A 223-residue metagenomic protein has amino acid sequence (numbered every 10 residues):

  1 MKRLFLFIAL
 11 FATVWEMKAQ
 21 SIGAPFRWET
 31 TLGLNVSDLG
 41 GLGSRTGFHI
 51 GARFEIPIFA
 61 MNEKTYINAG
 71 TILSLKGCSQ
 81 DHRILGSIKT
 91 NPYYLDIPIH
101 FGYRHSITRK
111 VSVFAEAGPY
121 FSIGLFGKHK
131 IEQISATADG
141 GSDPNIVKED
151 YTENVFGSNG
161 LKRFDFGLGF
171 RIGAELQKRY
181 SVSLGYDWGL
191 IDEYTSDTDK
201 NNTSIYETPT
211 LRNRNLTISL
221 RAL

Functional and structural regions predicted by a protein language model:
M1-K2, A24, T46, V113 (+1 more regions): Structural motif marking the loop-to-transmembrane transition
M1-W28, L220: Bacterial Sec-dependent N-terminal signal peptides
I22-W28, E63-I67, R109-A115, K178-Y180 (+1 more regions): Outer-envelope beta-barrel architecture signal
G23-T31, N35-L95: Glycine- and aromatic-enriched membrane insertion/assembly motifs of diderm outer-membrane and organelle channel
E29-G33, N68-I72, E116-Y120, S183-D187 (+1 more regions): Transmembrane beta-strands of outer-membrane beta-barrel proteins
T31-G33, S87-K89, K130, S135 (+2 more regions): Ser/Thr- (and often Asn-) enriched beta-sheet segments in non-cytosolic proteins
I58-N62, L95-I97, F101-E207, L223: Outer-membrane beta-barrel transmembrane domain signature
T210-L223: Outer-membrane beta-barrel "beta-signal"
